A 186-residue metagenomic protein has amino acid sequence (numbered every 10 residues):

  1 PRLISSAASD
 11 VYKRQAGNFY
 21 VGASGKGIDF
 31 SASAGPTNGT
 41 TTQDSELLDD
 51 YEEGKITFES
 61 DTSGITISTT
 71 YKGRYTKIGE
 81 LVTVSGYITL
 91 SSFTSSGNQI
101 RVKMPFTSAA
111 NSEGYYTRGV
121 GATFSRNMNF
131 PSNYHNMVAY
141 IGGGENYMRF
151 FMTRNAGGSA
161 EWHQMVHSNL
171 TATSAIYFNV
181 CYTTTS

Functional and structural regions predicted by a protein language model:
P1-Y12, D44: Single conserved hydrophobic/aromatic residue that forms the stacking wall/gate of nucleotide- or nucleobase-binding
S6, Q15-A16, V21, F30 (+2 more regions): Extracellular beta-strand solenoids
S6-S9, S24-G35, M152: Right-handed beta-helix
R14-A16, S24, E52, Y71 (+1 more regions): Repetitive beta-strand solenoid architecture
G35-L47, K55-I78, Y87-S112, S159-T173: Surface-exposed ligand/attachment interfaces on beta-rich extracellular proteins
I88-E145: Terminal beta-strand-rich extracellular "head" domains that mediate receptor/glycan or other ligand binding
N129-L170: Structured beta-strand segments within beta-sheet-rich domains
A172-S186: Short, structured beta-strand segments at or near domain termini in extracellular proteins/domains
